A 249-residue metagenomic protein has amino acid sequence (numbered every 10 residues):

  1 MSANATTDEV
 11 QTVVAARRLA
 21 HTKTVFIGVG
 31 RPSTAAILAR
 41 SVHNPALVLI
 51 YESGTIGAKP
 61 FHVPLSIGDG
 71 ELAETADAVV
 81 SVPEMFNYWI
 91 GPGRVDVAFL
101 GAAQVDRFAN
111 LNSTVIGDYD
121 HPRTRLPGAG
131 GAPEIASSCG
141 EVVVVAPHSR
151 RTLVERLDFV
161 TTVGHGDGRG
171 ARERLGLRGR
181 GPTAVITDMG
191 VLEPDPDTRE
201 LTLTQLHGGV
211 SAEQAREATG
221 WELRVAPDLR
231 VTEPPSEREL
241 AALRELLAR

Functional and structural regions predicted by a protein language model:
M1-T75: N-terminal active-site beta-alpha-beta segment that forms phosphate/nucleotide-binding and substrate-recognition loops
L19, K23, A39-H43, L47 (+5 more regions): Structural signal for hydrophobic packing residues in well-ordered secondary-structure cores of soluble enzyme domains
V63-V231, P235: Conserved phosphate- and dinucleotide-binding cores of soluble alpha/beta proteins, encompassing both enzyme active
P227-R249: A conserved C-terminal secondary-structure "cap"
